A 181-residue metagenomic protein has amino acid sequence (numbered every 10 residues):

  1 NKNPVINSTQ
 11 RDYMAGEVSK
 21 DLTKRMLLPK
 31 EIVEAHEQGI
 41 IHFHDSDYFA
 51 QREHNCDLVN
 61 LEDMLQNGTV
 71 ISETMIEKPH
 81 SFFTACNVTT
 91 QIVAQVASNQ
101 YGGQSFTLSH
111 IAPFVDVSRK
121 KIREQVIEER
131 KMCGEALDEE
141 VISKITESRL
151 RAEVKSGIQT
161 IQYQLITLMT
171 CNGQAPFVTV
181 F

Functional and structural regions predicted by a protein language model:
N1-F181: Catalytic alpha/beta active-site cores
